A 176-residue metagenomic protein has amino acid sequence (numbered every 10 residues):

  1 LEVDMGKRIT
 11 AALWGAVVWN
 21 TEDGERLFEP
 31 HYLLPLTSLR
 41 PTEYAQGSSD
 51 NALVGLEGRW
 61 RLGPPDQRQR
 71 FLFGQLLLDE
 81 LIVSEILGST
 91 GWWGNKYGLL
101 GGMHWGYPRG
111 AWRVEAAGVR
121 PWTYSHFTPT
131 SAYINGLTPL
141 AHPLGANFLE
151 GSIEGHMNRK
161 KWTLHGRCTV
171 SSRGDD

Functional and structural regions predicted by a protein language model:
L1-I153, N158, L164-D176: Signature for the C-terminal beta-barrel architecture of outer-membrane proteins
